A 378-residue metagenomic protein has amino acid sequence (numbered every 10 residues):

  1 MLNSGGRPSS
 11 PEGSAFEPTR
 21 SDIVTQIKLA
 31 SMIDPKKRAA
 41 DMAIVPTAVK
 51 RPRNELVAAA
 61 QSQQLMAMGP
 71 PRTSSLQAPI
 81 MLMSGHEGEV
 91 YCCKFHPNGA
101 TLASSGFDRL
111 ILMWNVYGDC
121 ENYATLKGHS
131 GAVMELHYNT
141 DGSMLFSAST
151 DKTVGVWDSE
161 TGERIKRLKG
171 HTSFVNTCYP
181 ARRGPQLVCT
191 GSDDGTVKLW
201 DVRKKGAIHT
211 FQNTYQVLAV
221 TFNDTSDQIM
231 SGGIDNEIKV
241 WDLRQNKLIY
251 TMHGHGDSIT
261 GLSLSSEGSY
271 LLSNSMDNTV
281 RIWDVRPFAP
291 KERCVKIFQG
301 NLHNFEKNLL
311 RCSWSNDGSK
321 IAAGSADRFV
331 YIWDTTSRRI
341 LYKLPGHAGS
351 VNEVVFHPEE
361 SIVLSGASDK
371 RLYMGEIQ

Functional and structural regions predicted by a protein language model:
M1-M83: Intrinsically disordered terminal extensions that flank WD40 beta-propeller domains in eukaryotic WD-repeat scaffold
M68-A78, M113-E135, N139-S143, T153-T177 (+9 more regions): Per-blade loop-tip surfaces of WD-repeat and WD-like beta-propellers in eukaryotic adaptors/scaffolds
M83-F107: Beta-strand-rich domains and repeat architectures in extracellular enzymes and scaffolds, especially beta-propellers
C93-G99, L136-G142, A148, Y179-P185 (+5 more regions): Loop/turn segments within WD40 beta-propeller blades
S104-D108, S147-D151, T190-D194, T225 (+4 more regions): Conserved strand-to-loop turn within each blade of WD40 beta-propeller repeats
H303-I332: Loop/turn-rich, solvent-exposed surfaces of beta-rich toroidal or solenoidal domains
V355-Q378: Blade-level signature of beta-propeller repeat domains, shared across WD40, Kelch, NHL, RCC1 and BNR/Asp-box propellers
